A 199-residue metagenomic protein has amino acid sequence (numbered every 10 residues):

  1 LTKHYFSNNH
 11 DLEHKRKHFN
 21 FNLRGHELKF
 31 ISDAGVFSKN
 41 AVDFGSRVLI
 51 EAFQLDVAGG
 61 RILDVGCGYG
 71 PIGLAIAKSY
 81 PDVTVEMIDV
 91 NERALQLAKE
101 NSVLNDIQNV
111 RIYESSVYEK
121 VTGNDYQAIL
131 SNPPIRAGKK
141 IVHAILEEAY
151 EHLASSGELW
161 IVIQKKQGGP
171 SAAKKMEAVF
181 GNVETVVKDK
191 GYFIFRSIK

Functional and structural regions predicted by a protein language model:
L1-R24, A34-G35: N-terminal auxiliary segments of SAM/dcSAM-dependent transferases
D33-I50: Conserved SAM-binding loop and adjacent beta-strand
G45-S131: Conserved SAM/SAH cofactor-binding pocket of Class I
I76, A149-Y150, M176: Class I S-adenosylmethionine-dependent transferase superfamily signal
H143-S155: A short glycine-rich, Lys/Arg-flanked "PGG" loop and its adjoining helix->strand segment in the class I
S156-I163: Conserved beta-strand signature within the Rossmann-like core of class I S-adenosyl-L-methionine
Q164-V179: Conserved class I S-adenosyl-L-methionine
K188-K199: Core SAM-dependent methyltransferase catalytic element
